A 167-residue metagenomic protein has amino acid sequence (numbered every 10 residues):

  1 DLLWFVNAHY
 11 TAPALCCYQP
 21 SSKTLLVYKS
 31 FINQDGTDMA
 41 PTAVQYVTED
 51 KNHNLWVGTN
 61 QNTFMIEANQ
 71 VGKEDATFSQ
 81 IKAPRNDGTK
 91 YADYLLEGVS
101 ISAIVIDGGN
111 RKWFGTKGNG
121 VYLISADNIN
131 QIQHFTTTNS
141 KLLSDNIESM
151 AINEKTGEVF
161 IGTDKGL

Functional and structural regions predicted by a protein language model:
D1-L167: Carboxylate-rich, polar loop motifs that coordinate divalent cations or form catalytic acidic clusters
